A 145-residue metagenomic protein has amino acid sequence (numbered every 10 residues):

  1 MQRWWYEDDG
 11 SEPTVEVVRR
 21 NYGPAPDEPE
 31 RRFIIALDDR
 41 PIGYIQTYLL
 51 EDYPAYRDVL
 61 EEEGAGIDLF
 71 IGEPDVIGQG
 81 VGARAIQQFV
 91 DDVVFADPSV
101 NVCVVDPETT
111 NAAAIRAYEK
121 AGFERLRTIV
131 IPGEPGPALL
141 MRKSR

Functional and structural regions predicted by a protein language model:
M1-N21: Conserved GNAT-fold acetyl-CoA-binding loop/helix
E16-V76, D92, A96: Acetyl-CoA-dependent GNAT
A36-D38, R142-R145: Active-site beta-strand termini and strand-to-loop segments that position acidic
Q46, E51, V104-D106, G122-L139: Conserved catalytic-core motifs of GNAT/GCN5-like acyltransferases
E62-G64, V102, A138: Structural motif
V76, G80-F89: Conserved acetyl-CoA pyrophosphate-binding loop and the N-cap/start of the following alpha-helix in GNAT-like
A83-R84, T109-R127: Conserved active-site alpha-helix within GNAT-family acetyltransferase domains
F89, S99, C103-I115, I131-P135: Conserved beta-strand-loop-alpha-helix junction that forms the acyl-donor binding cleft
